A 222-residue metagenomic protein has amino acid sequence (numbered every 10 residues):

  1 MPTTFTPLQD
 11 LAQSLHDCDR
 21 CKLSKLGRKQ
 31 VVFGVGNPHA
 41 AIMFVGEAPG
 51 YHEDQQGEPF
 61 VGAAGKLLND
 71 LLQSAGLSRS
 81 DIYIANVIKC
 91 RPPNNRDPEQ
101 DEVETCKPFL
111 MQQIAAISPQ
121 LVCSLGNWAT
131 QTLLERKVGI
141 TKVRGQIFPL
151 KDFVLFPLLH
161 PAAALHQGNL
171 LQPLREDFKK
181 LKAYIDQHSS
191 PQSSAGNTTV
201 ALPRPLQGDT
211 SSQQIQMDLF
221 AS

Functional and structural regions predicted by a protein language model:
M1-S190, V200-P203, S211-S222: A polyanion-binding, active-site-adjacent surface
